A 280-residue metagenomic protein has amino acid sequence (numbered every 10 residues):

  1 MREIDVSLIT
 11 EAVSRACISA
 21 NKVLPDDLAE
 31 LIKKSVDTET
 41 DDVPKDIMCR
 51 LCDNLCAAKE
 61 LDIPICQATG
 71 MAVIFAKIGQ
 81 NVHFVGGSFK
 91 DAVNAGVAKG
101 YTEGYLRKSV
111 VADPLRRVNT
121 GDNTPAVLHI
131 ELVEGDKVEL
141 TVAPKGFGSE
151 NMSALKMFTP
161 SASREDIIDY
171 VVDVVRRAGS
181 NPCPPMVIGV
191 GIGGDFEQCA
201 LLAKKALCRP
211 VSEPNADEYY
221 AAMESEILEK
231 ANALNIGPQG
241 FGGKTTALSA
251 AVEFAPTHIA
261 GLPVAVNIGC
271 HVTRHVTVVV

Functional and structural regions predicted by a protein language model:
M1-V280: Non-transmembrane, aqueous-exposed alpha-helical and coiled segments at domain scale
